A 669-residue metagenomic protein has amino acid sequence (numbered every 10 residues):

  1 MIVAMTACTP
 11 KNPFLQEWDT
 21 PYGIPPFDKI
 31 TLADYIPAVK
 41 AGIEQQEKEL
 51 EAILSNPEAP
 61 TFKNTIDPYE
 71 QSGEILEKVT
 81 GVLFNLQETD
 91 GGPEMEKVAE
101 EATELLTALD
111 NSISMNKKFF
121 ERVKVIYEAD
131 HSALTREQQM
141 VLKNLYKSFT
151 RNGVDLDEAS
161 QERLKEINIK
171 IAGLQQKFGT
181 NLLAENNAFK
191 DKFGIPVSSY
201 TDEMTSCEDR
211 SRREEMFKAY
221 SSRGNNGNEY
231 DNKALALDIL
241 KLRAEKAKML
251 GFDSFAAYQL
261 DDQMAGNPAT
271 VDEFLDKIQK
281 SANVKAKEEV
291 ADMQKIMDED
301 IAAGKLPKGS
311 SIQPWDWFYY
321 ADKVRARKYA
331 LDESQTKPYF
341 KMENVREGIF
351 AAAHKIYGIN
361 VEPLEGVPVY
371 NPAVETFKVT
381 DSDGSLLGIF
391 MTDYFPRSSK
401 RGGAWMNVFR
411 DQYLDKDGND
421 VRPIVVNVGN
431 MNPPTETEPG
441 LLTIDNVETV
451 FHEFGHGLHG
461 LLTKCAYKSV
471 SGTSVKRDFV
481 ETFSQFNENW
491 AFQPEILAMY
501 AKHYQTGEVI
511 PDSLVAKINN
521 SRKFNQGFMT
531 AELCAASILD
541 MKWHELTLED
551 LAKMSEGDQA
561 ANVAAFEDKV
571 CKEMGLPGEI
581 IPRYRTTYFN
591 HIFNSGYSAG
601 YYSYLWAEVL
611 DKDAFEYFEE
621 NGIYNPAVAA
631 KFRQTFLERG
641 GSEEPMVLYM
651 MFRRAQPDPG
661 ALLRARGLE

Functional and structural regions predicted by a protein language model:
M1-V3: Sec-dependent N-terminal signal peptides
M5-A7: C-terminal motif of bacterial Sec signal peptides marking the signal peptidase cleavage site
P10-I30, A41, N344, G348-N360 (+8 more regions): C-terminal, non-catalytic "cap/extension" segments appended to globular domains
K11-D191, F618: N-terminal helix-rich structural modules
D19-D34, L83-A102, K124-E166, I195-K233 (+6 more regions): Short His/Asp/Glu-rich catalytic/ion-coordination signatures at enzyme active sites or charged loops
I75-N85, K143, K147, F217-K218 (+3 more regions): Short, hydrophobic/amphipathic alpha-helical patches that form generic packing surfaces within helical domains
E137, V141, G173, T180 (+11 more regions): Active-site-proximal, well-structured secondary-structure segments within enzyme catalytic domains
N432-V450: Short pre-active-site segment immediately N-terminal to the catalytic Zn-binding motif
